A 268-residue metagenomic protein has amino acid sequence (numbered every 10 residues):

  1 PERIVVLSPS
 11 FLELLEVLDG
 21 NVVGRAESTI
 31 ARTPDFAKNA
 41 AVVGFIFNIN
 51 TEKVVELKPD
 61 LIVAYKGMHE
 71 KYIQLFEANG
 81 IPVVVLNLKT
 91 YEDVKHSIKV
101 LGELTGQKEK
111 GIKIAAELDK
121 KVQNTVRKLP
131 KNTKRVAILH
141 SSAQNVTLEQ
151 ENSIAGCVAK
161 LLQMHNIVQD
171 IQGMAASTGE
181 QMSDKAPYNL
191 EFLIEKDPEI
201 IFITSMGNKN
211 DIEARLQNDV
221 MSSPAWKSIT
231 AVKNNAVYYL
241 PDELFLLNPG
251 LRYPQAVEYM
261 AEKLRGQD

Functional and structural regions predicted by a protein language model:
R3, K71-T147, V168, S177 (+2 more regions): Extracytoplasmic substrate-binding proteins
V6-L57, L61-K66, M164-I167, I171 (+1 more regions): A short, structured surface patch at a secondary-structure boundary
S8, K66, H140, T204-N208 (+1 more regions): Short secondary-structure boundary segments
L12-V17, A31-D35, Q144-Q150, C157 (+3 more regions): Short, solvent-exposed loop/turn elements at domain surfaces
T33-A37, F76-E77, W226-V232: Short, conserved catalytic or adaptor-binding loops enriched in Gly and charged residues
V43, N50-G67, I81, N189-M206: Proline-aspartate-enriched helix->loop->beta-strand connector
V146-K196, F202-I203: Flexible, glycine-rich surface segments
N208-S223: Short, surface-exposed loop/helix-turn segments at secondary-structure junctions that function as lids/hinges flanking
